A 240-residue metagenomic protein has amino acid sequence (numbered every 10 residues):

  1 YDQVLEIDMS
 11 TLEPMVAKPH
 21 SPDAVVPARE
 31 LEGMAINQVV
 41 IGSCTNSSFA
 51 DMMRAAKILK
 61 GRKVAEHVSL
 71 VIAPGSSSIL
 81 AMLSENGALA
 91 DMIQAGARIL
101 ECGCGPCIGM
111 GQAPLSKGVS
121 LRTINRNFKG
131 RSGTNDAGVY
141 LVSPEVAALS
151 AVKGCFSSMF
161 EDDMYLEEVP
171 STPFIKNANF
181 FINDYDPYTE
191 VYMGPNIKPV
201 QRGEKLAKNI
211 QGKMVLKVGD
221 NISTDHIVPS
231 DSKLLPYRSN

Functional and structural regions predicted by a protein language model:
Y1-N240: Fe-S-dependent hydro-lyases/dehydratases of central metabolism
